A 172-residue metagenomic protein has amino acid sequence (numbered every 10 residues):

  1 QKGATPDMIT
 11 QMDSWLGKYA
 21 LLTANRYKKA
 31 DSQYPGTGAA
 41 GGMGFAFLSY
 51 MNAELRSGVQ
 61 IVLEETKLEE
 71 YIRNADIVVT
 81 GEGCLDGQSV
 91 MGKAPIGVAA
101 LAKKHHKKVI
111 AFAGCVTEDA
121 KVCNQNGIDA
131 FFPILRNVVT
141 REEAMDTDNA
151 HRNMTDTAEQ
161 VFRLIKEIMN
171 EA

Functional and structural regions predicted by a protein language model:
Q1-A172: N-terminal loops that bind phosphate or other acidic moieties and the adjacent beta-alpha structural core
